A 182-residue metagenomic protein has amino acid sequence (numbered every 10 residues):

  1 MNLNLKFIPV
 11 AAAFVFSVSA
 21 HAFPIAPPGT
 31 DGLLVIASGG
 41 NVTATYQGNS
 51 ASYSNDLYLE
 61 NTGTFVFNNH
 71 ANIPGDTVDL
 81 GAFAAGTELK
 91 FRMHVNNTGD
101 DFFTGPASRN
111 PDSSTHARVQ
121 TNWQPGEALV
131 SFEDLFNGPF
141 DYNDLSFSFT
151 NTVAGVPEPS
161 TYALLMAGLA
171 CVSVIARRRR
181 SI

Functional and structural regions predicted by a protein language model:
N2-I8: Bacterial N-terminal signal peptides that target proteins for export
P9-S17: Bacterial N-terminal signal peptides
V18-A22: Sec/Tat signal peptide C-region and signal peptidase I cleavage site
F23-S131, L135, T152: Extracellular distal adhesion/interaction modules in secreted or cell-surface proteins
L135-G155: A recurrent domain-boundary module in secreted/ectodomain proteins
P157-R177: A short, hydrophobic C-terminal helix/tail in secreted or cell-surface proteins
R179-I182: Short, charged juxtamembrane terminal tails flanking transmembrane helices
